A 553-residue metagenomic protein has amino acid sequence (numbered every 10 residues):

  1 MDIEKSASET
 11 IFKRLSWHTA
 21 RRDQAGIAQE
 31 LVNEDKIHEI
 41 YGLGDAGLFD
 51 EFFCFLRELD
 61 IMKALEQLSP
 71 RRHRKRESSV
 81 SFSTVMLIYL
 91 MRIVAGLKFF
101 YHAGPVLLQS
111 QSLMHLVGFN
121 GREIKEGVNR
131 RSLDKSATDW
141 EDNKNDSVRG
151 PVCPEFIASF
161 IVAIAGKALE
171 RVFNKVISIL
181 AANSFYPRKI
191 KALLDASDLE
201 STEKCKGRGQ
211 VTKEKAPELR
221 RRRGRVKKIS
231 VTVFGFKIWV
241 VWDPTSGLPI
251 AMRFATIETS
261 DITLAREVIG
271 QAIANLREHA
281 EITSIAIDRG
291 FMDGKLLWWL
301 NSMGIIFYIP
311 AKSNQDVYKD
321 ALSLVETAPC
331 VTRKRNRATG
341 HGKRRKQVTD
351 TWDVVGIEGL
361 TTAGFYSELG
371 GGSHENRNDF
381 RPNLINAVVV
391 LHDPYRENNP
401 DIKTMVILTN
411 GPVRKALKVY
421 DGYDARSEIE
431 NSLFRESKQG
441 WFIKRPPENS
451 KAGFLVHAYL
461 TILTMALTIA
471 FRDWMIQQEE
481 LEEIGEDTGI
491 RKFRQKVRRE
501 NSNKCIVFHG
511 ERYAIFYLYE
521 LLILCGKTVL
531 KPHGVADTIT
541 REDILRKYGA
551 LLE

Functional and structural regions predicted by a protein language model:
M1-L56: Charged, often Cys/His-bearing segments associated with DNA-binding zinc-finger transcription factors
G42-L90: Basic, short loop/linker segments at the boundary and entry of helix-turn-helix/winged-helix-like folds
I88, A103-G104, C153-I157, R188-T202 (+8 more regions): Short, conserved catalytic/metal-binding motifs centered on acidic residues
L107, V331-G342, R414-E448: Short amphipathic alpha-helical "interface-anchor" segments enriched in bulky aromatics
P154-V241, T245, L545-L552: Active-site-proximal, Lys/Arg-enriched surface segment that forms a nucleic-acid-binding/basic interface patch
L219-E278: Electropositive, glycine- and tryptophan-enriched low-complexity nucleic-acid-binding patches
F254-N386: An internal, acidic/charged active-site-proximal segment that coordinates divalent cations and/or engages
K334-H374, Q439, K444-P447, K451 (+1 more regions): A short, flexible helix-boundary coil/loop motif
